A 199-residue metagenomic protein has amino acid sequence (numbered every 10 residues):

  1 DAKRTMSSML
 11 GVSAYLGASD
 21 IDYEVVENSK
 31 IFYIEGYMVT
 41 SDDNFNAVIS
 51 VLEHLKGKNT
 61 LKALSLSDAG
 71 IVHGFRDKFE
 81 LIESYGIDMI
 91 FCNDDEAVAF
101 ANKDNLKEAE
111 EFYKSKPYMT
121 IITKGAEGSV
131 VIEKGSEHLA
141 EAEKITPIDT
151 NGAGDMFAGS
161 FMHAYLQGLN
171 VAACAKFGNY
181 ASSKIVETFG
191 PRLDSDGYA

Functional and structural regions predicted by a protein language model:
D1-I34, G57-N59, A199: Conserved N-terminal subdomain of the carbohydrate kinase-like
K3, V12, Y37, G135-S136 (+1 more regions): Well-ordered beta-strand scaffold positions
K3-M6, I31, L61-K62, D88-M89 (+2 more regions): Structural motif
L10-S13, D95-E96, E143-T146: Short, acidic/turn-prone active-site loops that include or flank metal/cofactor- and phosphate-binding residues
S13, I71-H73, H138: Flexible, glycine-rich phosphate/dinucleotide-binding loops and adjacent beta-alpha linkers at cofactor/substrate
V25-E27, E83-S84, K114: A short, aliphatic-rich alpha-helical micro-motif
I31-E110, E127-S129: Conserved beta-alpha-beta core of the PfkB/ribokinase-like small-molecule kinase fold
H54, R76-D77, N102-A199: Conserved phosphate-binding/catalytic region of the ribokinase-like
